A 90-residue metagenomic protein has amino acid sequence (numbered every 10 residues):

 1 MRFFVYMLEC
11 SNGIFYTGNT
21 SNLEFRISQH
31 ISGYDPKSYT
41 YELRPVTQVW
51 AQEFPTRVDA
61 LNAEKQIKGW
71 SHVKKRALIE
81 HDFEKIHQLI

Functional and structural regions predicted by a protein language model:
M1-D35, Y41-A51, P55, D59-K68 (+2 more regions): GIY-YIG nuclease catalytic motif and its immediate N-terminal context
